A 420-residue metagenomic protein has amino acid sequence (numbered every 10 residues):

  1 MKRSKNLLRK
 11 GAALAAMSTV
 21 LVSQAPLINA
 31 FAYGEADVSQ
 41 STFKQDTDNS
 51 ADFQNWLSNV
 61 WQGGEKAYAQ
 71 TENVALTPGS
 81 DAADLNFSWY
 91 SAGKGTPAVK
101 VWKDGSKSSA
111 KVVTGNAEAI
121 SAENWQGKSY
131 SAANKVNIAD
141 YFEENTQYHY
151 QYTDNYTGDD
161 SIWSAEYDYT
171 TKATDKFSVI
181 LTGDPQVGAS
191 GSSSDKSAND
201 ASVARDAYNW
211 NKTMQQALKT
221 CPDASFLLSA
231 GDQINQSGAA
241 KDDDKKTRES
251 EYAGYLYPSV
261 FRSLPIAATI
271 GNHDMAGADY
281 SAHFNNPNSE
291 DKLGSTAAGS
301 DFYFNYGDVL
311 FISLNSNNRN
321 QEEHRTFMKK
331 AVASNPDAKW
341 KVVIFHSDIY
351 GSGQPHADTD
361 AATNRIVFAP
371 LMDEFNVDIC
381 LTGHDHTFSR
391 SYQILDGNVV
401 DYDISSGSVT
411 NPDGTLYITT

Functional and structural regions predicted by a protein language model:
M1-L14: Bacterial Sec-dependent N-terminal signal peptides
A13, Q24-A198, K219-T220: Acidic, histidine-bearing metal-coordination/catalytic regions of metal-dependent phosphoesterases
V113-Y130, L181-K212, S237, K241-K246 (+2 more regions): Acidic/histidine-rich helix-loop elements that form or flank divalent-metal/phosphate-binding sites at the catalytic
E144-T171, S194, A198-D200, K241-D337 (+2 more regions): Extended active-site neighborhood of metal-dependent phosphoesterases/phosphodiesterases
D184, G231-D232, G271-N272, H346 (+1 more regions): Active-site glycine-centered loops adjacent to acidic/histidine catalytic or metal-binding residues that shape
V187, I234-N235, D274, I349 (+1 more regions): Short active-site segment of divalent metal-dependent hydrolases/proteases that encodes the spacing between
Y208-F226, S259, P265, L310 (+1 more regions): His/acidic metal-ligating clusters that form di-metal
